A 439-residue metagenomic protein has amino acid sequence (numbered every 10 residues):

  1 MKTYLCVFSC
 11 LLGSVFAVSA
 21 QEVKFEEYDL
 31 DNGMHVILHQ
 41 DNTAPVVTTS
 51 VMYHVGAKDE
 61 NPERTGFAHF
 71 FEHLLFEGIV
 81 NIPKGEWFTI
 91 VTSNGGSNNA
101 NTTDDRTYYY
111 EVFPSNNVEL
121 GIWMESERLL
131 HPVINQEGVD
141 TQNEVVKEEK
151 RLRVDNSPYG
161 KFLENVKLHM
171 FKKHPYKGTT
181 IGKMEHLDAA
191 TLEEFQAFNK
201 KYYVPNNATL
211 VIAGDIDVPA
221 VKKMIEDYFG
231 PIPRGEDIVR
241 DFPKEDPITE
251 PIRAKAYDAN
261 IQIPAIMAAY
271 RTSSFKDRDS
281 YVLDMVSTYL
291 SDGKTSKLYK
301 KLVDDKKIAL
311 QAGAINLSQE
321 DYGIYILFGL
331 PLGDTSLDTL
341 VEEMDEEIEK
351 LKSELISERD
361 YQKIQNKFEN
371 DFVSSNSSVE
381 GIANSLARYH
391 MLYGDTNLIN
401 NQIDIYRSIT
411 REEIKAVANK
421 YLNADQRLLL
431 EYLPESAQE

Functional and structural regions predicted by a protein language model:
M1-E22: Bacterial Sec-dependent N-terminal signal peptides
T3, K172, T180, P205 (+3 more regions): An aromatic/glycine/proline-enriched structural segment found at the starts of mature extracellular/organellar domains
E22-D41: Short N-terminal segments immediately surrounding and downstream of signal-peptide cleavage
H39, A44-E60, G66-F70, K84-L129 (+5 more regions): M16 family metallopeptidases and their MPP-like homologs
T65-I79: Active-site SXXK
E77-G78, I82, L129-E137, S357: Short, polar/flexible loop-turn hinges at active-site or ligand-entry regions and domain interfaces
